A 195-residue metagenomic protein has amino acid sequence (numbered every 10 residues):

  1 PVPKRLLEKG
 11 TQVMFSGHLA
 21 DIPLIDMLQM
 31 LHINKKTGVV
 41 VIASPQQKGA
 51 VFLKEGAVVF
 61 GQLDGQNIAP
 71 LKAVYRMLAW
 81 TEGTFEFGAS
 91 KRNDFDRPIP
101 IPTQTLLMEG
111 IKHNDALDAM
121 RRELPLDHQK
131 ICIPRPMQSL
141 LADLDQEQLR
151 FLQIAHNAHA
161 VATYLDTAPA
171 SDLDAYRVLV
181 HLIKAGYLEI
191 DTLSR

Functional and structural regions predicted by a protein language model:
P1-R195: Acidic, Ser/Thr/Pro-enriched low-complexity segments and adjacent helix/loop capping patches that create flexible
